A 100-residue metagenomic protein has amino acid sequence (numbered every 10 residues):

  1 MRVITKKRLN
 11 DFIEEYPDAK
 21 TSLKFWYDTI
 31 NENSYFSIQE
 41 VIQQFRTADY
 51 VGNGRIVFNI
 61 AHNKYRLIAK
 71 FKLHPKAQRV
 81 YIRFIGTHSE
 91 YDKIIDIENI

Functional and structural regions predicted by a protein language model:
M1-K64, L73-Y81, H88-I100: Basic, Lys/Arg-enriched alpha-helical interface segments
